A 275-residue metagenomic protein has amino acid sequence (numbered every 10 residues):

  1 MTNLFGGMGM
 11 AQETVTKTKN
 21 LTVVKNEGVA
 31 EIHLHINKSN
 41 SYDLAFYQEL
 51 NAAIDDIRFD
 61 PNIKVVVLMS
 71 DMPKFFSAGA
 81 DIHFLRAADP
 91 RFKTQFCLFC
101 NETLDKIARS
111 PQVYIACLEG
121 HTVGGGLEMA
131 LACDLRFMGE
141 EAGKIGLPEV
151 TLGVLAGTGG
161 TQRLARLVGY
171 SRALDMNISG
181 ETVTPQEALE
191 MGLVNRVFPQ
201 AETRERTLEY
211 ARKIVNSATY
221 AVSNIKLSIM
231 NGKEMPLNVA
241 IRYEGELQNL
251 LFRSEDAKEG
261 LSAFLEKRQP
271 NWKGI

Functional and structural regions predicted by a protein language model:
T2-M69, A87, D105: Conserved CoA-thioester-binding segment of acyl-CoA-metabolizing enzymes
D56, M138-G143, V194-R242, L250 (+2 more regions): C-terminal long alpha-helix characteristic of the crotonase
S70-T103, T122, P236: Glycine- (often His-adjacent) and acidic-residue-rich active-site loop that binds/positions the CoA thioester
T103, C117, V123-N177, M191 (+2 more regions): CoA-thioester-processing core
L104-A116: Conserved catalytic cysteine-centered active-site region of acyl-thioester-dependent Claisen-condensing enzymes
L135, D175, S179-E181, E187 (+2 more regions): Well-ordered beta-strand positions
